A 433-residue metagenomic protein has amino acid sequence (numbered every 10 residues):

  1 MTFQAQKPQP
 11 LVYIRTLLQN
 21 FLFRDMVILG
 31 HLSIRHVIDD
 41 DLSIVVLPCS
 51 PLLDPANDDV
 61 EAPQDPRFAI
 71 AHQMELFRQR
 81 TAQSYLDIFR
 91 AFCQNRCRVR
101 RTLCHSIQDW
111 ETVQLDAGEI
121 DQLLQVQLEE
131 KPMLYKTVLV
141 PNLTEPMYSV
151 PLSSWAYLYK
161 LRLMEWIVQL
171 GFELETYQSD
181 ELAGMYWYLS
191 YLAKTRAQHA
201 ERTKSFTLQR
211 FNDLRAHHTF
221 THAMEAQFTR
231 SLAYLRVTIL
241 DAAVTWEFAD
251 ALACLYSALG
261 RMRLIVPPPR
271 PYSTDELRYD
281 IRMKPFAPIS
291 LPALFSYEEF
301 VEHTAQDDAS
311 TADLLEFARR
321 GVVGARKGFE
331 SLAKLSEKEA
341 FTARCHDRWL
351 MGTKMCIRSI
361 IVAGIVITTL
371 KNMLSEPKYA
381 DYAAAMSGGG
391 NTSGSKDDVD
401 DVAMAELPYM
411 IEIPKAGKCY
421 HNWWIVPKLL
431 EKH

Functional and structural regions predicted by a protein language model:
M1-H433: Extended alpha-helical scaffold/coiled-coil
